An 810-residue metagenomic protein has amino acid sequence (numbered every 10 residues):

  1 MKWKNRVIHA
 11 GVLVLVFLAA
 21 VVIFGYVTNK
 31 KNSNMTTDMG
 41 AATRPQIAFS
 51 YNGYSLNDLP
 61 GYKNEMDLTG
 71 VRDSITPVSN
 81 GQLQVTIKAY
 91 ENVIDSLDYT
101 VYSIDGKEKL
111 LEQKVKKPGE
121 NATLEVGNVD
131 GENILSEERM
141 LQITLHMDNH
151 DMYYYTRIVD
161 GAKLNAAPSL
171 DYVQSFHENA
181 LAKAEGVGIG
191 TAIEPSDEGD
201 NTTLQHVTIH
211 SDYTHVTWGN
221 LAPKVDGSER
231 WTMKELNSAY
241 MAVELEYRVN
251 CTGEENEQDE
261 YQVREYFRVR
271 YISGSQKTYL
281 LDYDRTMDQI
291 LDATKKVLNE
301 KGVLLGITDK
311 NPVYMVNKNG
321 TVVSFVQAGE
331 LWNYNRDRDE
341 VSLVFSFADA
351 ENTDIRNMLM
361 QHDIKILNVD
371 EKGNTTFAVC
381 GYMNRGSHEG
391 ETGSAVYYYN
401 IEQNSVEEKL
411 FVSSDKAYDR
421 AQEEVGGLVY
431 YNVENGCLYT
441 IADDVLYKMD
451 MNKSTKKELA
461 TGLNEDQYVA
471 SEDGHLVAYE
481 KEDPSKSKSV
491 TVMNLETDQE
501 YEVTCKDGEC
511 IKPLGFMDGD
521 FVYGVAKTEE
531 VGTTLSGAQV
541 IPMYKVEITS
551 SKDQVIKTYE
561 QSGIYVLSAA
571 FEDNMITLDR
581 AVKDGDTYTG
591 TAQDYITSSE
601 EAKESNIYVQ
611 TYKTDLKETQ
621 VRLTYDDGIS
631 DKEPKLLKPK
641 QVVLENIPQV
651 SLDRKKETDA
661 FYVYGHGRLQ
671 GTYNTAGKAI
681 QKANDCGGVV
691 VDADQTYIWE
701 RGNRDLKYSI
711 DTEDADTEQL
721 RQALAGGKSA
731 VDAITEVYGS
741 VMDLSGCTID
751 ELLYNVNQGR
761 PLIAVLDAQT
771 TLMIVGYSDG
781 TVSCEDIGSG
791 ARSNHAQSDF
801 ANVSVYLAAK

Functional and structural regions predicted by a protein language model:
M1-F17: N-terminal Sec-pathway targeting helices
L15-V16, I23-S33, T69-Q82, D95-K114 (+4 more regions): Surface-exposed, charged secondary-structure patches
T37-T100, I104-E108, E138-L221, E300-E340 (+12 more regions): Core segments of small alpha/beta cavity-forming domains
V101, R268, N333-N335, Y398-N400 (+3 more regions): Conserved blade-register residue in beta-propeller folds
L111-K114, Y283, V341-A350, V406-S414 (+3 more regions): Beta-propeller fold detector
R139, E235-N250, N374-V379, F521-A526 (+2 more regions): A short hydrophobic beta-strand element
R338-D339, E391-S405, T491-T497, A538-D553: Beta-propeller blade signature
S709-K810: Conserved active-site-adjacent core of cysteine acyl-enzyme catalytic domains
